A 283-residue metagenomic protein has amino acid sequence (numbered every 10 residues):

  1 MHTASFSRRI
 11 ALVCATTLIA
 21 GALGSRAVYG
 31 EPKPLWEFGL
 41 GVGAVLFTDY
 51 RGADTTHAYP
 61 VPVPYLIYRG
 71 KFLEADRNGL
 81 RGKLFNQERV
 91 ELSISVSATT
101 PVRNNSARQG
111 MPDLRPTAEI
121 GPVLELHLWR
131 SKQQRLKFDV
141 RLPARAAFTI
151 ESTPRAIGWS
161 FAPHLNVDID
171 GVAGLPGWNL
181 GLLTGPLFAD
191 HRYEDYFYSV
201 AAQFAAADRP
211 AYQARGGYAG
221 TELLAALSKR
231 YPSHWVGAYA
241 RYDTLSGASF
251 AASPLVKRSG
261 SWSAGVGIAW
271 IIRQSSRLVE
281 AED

Functional and structural regions predicted by a protein language model:
M1-P34, Q274-D283: Cleavable N-terminal export/targeting peptides
V28-W36, R51-G52, K71-V90, W129-F138 (+4 more regions): Short loop/turn motifs that connect adjacent beta-strands in outer-membrane beta-barrel proteins
W36, T56-P62, E88, L114-I120 (+5 more regions): Residues that define the transmembrane beta-barrel architecture of outer-membrane proteins
G41-L126, R130, S199, F204-Q213 (+1 more regions): Transmembrane beta-barrel domains of Gram-negative outer membranes and organellar outer membranes
V42-L46, P62-Y68, G79-L84, I120-L128 (+6 more regions): Residues on the lipid-exposed face of transmembrane beta-strands in outer-membrane beta-barrel proteins
V45-R51, T99-N105, H127-S131, R145-S152 (+4 more regions): Sequence/structural signature of outer-membrane beta-barrel proteins
S152-W235, D243-A248, L255: Outer-membrane beta-barrel transmembrane domain signature
L223-D283: Predominantly the C-terminal beta-signal and adjacent terminal strand-loop region of outer-membrane beta-barrel
